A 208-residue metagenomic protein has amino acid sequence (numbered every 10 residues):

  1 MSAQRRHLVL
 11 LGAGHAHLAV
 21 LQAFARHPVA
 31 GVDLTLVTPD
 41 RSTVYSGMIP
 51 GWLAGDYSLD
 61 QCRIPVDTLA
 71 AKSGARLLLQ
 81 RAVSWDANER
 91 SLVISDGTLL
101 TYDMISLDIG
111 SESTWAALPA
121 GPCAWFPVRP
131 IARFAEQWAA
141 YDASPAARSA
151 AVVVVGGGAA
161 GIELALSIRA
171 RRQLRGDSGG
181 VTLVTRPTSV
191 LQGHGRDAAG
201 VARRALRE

Functional and structural regions predicted by a protein language model:
M1-R5, K72-V153: FAD-binding core/adjacent interface of flavoenzyme oxidoreductases
S2-R76, I162-R196: Beta1-alpha1 glycine-rich phosphate/pyrophosphate-binding loop at the start of Rossmann-like nucleotide-binding domains
L11-A13, L107, V155-G156: Conserved N-terminal Rossmann-fold NAD(P)-binding element of oxidoreductases
H17-H27, E89-L100, G157-G161: Short, mixed-charge, low-aromatic patches
P39, L53, T68, R81 (+3 more regions): A sequence-level detector of short, solvent-exposed, charge-rich linear segments
D67-A71, P119, R204-A205: Short, conserved catalytic or adaptor-binding loops enriched in Gly and charged residues
C123-E208: Predominantly flavin-linked oxidoreductase catalytic cores and closely associated redox partners
